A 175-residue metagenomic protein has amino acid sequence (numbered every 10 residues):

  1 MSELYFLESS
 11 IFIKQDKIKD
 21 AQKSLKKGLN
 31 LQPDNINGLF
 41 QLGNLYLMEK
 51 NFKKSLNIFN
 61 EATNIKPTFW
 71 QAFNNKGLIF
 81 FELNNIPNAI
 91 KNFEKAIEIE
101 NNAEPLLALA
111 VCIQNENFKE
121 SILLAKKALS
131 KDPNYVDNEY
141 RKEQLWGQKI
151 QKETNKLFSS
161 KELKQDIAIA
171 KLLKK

Functional and structural regions predicted by a protein language model:
S2-E3, I36-N37, F52, W70-Q71 (+2 more regions): Helix-start (N-cap) detector for alpha-helical repeat units in TPR-like alpha-solenoids, especially tetratricopeptide
E3, L7-K14, N44, M48: Alpha-helical segment of the N-proximal tetratricopeptide repeat
L7, Q41, N75, A108-L109 (+1 more regions): Canonical tetratricopeptide repeat
S10, N44, L78, L109-I113: Residue-level recognition of tetratricopeptide repeat
K14-K27, M48-E61, E82-K95, E116-L124: Structural signature of tandem alpha-helical TPR/SEL1-like repeats, specifically the intra-repeat loop/turn
N30-L83: Ligand/cofactor pocket segment of small-molecule handling proteins
E94-A103, L107-D137, S160-L163: TPR/TPR-like (Sel1-like) alpha-helical repeat modules
K127-K175: Terminal, low-structured helical/coil segments at or just beyond the last alpha-helical repeat
